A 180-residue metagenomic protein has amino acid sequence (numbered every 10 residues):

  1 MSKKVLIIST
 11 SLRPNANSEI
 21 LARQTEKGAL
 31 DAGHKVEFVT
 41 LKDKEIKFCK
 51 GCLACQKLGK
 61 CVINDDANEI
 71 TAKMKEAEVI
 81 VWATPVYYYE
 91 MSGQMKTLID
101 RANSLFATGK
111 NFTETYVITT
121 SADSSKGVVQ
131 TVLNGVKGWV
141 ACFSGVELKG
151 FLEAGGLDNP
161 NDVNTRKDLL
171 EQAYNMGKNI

Functional and structural regions predicted by a protein language model:
M1-A83, Y87-L105, E147-K149, N161-I180: N-terminal beta1-alpha1-beta2 submodule of the flavodoxin-like/Rossmannoid cofactor-binding fold
R23, A67-I70, Y116-V117, L133 (+1 more regions): Residue-level signal for alpha-helical context at structural boundaries
T40-K44, E114-Y116, L152-A154: A short, structured active-site edge motif that brings together acidic residues
T84, G155-G156: Residues that line or immediately flank small-molecule/substrate-binding pockets and catalytic motifs
G93-Q94, F106-G150: Short, glycine-/small-residue-rich phosphate/pyrophosphate-handling segment
N111-F112, A141-C142, E153-G155, A173-I180: Short, highly charged low-complexity linear segments
T120, G156-D162: A short acidic, helix-capping loop that chelates divalent metal ions and anchors anionic groups
